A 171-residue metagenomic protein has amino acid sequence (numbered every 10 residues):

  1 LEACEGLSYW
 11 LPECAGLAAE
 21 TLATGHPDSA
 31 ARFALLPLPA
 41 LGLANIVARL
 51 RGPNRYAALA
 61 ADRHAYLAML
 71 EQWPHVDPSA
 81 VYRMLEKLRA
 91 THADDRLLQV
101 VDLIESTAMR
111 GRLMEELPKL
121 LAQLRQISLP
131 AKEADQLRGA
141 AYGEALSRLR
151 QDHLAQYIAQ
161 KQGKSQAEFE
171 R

Functional and structural regions predicted by a protein language model:
L1-R110, R171: Conserved, hydrophobic alpha-helical core segments of structured domains
A90-R171: Charged substrate- and nucleic-acid-binding regions of tRNA-handling and nucleotidyl-transfer enzymes, centered on
